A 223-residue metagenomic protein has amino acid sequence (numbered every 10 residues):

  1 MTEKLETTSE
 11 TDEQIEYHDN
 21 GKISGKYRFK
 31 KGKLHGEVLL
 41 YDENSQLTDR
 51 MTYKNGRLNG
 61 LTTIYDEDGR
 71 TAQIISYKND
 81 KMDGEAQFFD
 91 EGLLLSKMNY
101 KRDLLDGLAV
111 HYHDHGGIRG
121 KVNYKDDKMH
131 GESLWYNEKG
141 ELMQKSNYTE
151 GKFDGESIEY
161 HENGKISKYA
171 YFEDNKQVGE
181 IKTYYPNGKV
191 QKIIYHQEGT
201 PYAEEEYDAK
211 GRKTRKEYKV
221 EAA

Functional and structural regions predicted by a protein language model:
M1-A223: Glycine/tyrosine- and acidic-biased, solvent-exposed loop/turn segments at the edges of beta-strands
